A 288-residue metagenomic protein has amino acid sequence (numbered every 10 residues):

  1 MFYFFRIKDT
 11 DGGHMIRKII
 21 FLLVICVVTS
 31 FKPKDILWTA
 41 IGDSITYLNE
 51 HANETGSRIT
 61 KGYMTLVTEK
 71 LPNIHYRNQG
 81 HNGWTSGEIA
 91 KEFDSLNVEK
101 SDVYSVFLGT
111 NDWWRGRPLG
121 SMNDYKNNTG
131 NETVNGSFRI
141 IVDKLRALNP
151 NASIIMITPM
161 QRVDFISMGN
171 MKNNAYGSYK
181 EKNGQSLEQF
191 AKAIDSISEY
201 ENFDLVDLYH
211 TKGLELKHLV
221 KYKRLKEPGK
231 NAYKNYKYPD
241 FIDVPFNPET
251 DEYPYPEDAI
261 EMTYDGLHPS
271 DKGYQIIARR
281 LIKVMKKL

Functional and structural regions predicted by a protein language model:
M1-D35: Bacterial Sec-dependent N-terminal signal peptides
L23, V27, G42, L108 (+1 more regions): Residues that line or immediately flank small-molecule/substrate-binding pockets and catalytic motifs
T29-S30, T55, I282-V284: Hydrophobic alpha-helical membrane context
K32-G80, E92-S101: Serine-esterase "nucleophile elbow" of acetyl-processing enzymes
Y47, E54, T85, V163 (+1 more regions): Flexible, glycine-rich phosphate/dinucleotide-binding loops and adjacent beta-alpha linkers at cofactor/substrate
N49-E50, G87, R115: Short N-terminal helix/helix-N-cap motif within the alpha/beta-hydrolase-1
T65-K70, A90-L288: Alpha-helical cap/lid subdomain in secreted, periplasmic, or secretory-pathway luminal O-acyl-processing enzymes
Q79-G83, M160: Short, solvent-exposed turn/loop segments enriched in Gly/Ser/Thr/Pro and often Arg
